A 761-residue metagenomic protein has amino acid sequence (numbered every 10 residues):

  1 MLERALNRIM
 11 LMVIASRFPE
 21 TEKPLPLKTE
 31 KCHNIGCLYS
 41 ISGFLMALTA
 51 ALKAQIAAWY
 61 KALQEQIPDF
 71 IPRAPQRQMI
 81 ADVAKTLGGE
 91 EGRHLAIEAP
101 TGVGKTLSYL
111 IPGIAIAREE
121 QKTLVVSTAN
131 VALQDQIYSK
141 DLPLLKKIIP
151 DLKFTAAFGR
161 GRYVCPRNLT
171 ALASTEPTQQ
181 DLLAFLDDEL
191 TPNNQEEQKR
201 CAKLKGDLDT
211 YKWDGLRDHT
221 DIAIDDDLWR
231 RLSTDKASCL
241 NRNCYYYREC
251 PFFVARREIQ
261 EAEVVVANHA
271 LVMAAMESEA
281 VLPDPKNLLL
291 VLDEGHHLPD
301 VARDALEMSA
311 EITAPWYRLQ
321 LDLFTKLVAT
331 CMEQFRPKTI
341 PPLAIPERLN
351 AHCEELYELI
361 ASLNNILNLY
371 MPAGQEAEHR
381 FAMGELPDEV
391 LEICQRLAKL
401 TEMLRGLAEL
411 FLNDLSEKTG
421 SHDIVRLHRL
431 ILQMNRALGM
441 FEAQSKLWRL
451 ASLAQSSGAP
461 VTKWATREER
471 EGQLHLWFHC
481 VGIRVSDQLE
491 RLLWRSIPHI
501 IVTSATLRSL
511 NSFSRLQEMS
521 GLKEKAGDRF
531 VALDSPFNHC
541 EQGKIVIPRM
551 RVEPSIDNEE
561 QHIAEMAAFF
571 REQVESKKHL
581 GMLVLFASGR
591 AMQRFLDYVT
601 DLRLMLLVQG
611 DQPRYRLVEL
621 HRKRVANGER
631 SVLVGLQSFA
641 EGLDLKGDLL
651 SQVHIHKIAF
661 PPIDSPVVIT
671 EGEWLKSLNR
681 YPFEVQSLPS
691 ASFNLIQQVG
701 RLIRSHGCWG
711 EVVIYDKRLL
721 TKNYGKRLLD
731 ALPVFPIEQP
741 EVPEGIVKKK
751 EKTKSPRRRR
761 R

Functional and structural regions predicted by a protein language model:
A47-Q64, I71, E120-T123, T128-E263 (+3 more regions): A substrate-engagement module of RecA-like helicase motors
L48-I97: Conserved pre-motif I regulatory segment
Y109, A115, D135, K140-P143 (+4 more regions): Signature of the SF2 helicase/ATPase Hel1-core->accessory helical subdomain module
T123-N130, I501-A505, L580-A587, I714-Y715: Conserved RecA-like ASCE P-loop NTPase motor core of nucleic-acid helicases/translocases
R230-E263, M273-L282, F411-G543, P548-R551 (+3 more regions): A contiguous, basic/glycine-rich beta-loop/short-helix subdomain that forms a polymer-engagement track
P548-N558, D611-L720: Conserved RecA-like P-loop NTPase helicase motor core
R551-A587: Conserved interdomain hinge at the start of the Helicase C-terminal
A587-G610: Conserved helicase motor "Helicase C" RecA-like lobe of SF1/SF2 P-loop NTPases
